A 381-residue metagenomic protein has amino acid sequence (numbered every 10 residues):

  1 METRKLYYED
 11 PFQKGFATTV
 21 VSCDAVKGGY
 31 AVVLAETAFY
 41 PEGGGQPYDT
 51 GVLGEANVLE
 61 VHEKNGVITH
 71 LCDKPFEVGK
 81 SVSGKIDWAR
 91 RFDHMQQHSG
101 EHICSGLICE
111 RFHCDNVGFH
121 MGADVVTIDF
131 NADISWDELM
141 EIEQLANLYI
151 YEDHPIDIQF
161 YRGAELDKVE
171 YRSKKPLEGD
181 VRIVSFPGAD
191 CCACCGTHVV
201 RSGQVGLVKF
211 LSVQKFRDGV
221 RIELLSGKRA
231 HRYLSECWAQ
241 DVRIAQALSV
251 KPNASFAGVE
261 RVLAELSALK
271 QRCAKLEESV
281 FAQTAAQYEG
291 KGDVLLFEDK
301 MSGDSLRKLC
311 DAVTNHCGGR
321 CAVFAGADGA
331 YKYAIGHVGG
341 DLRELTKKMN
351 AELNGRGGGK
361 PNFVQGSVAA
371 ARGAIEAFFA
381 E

Functional and structural regions predicted by a protein language model:
M1-E381: A glycine- and charged-residue-rich anion-binding loop/surface
